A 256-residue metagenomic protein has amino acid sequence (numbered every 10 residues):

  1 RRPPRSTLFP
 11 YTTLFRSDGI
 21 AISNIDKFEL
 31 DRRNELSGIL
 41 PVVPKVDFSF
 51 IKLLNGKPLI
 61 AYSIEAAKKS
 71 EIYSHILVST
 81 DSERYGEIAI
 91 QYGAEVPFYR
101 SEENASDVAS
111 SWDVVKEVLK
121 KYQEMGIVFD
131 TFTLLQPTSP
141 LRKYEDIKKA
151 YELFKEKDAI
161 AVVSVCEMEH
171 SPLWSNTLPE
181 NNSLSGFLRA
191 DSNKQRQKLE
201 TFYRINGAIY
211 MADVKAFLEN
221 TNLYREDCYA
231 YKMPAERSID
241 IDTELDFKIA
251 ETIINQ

Functional and structural regions predicted by a protein language model:
R1-L14: Short, small-residue-biased leader/transition segments that mark boundaries at the very start of proteins
S17-A21, R32-S79: N-terminal glycine-rich phosphate-binding loop and ensuing alpha1 helix
G19, L30, F202-Q256: Conserved alpha/beta core of the MobA/IspD/sugar-nucleotide pyrophosphorylase nucleotidyltransferase superfamily
L36, S74, E95, D130 (+1 more regions): Conserved acidic residues
I72, Y92-A94, E180: Short, structured coil segments at secondary-structure junctions
I72-L77, I160, E236-R237: Short active-site oxyanion
L77, R84-T133, R142-E145, K149: Short phosphate-binding loop-to-helix
D113, P140-D227: Conserved core of the sugar-phosphate nucleotidyltransferase
